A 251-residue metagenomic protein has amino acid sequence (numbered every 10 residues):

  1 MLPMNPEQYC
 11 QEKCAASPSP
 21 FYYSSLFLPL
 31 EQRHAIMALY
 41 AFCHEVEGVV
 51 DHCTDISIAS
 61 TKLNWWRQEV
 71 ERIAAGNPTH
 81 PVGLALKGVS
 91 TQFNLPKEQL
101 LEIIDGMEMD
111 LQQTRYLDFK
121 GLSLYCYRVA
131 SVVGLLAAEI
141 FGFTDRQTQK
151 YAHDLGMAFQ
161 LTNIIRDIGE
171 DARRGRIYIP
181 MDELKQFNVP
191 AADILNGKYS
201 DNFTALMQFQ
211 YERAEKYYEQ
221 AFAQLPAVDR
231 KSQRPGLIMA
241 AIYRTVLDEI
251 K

Functional and structural regions predicted by a protein language model:
M1-F159, I165, G169-K251: Catalytic cores of Mg2+-dependent Asp-rich isoprenoid enzymes
